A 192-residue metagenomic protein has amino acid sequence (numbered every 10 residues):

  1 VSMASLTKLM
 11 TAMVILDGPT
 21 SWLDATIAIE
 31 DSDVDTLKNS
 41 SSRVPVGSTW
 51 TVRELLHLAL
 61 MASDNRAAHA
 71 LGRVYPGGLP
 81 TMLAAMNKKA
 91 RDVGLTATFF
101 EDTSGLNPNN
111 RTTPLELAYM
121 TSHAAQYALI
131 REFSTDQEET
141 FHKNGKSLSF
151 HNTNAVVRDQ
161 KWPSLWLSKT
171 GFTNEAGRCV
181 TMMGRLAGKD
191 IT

Functional and structural regions predicted by a protein language model:
V1-L115, Y119-A128: Active-site-adjacent loops and short helices of periplasmic peptidoglycan-processing enzymes
G77-T192: Penicillin-recognizing serine hydrolase domain
